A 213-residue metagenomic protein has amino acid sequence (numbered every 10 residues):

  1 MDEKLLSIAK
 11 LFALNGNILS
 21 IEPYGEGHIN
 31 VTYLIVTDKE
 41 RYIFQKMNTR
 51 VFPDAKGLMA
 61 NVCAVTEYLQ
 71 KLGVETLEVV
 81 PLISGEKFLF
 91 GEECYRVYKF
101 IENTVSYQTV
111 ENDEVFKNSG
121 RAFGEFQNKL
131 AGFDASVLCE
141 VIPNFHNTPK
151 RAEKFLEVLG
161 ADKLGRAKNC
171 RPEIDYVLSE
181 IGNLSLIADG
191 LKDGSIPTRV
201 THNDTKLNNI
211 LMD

Functional and structural regions predicted by a protein language model:
M1-E22: Juxta-kinase regulatory segment immediately upstream of eukaryotic protein kinase catalytic domains
G16-T37: ATP-binding glycine-rich phosphate-binding loop
E22-E26, K46-K56, I101-S119, G132-H202 (+1 more regions): ATP-dependent phospho-/nucleotidyl transfer catalytic cores
D38-S136: ATP-binding pocket architecture of kinase catalytic cores
T205: Hydrophobic HxD+1 residue recognition
